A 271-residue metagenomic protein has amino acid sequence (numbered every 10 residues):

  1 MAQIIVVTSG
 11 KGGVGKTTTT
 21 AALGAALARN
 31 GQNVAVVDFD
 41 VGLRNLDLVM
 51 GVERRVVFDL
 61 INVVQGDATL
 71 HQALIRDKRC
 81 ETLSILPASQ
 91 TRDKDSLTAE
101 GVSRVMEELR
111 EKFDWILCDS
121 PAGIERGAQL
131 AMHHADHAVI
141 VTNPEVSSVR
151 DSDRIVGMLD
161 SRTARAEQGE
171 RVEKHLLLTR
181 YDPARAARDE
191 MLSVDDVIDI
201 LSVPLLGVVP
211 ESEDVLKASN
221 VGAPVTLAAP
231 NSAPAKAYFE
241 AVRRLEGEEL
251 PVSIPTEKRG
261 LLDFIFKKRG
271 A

Functional and structural regions predicted by a protein language model:
A2-V6, W115-L117: Residue-level preference for the first positions of well-ordered beta-strands
I4-A68: Walker A/P-loop NTP-binding active-site region of P-loop NTPases, recognizing the glycine-rich GxxxxGKT/S
S9, D38, P87-Q90, S120 (+2 more regions): Flexible glycine-/small-residue-rich
G12, V63, L86, D119 (+3 more regions): Residue-level signature of catalytic and energy-coupling elements of molecular machines, predominantly ATP/GTP-dependent
F39-E111, L216-P224: P-loop/Walker-type NTP enzyme "switch/lid" segment
V57, H71, A99, S103 (+5 more regions): Amphipathic alpha-helical transducer elements in NTP-driven molecular machines
E108-E111, W115, P121-L206, K217: Conserved catalytic-core segment of NTP-binding enzymes
A166-A271: C-terminal lobe/tail of nucleotide-utilizing enzymes
